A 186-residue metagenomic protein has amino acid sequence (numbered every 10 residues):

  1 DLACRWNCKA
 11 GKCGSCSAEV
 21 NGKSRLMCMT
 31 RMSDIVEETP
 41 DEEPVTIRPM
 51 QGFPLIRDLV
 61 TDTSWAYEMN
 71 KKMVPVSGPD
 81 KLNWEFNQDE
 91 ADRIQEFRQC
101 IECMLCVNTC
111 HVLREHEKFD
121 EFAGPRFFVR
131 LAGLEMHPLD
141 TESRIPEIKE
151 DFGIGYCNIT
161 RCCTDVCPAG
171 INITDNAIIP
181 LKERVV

Functional and structural regions predicted by a protein language model:
D1, V45-V186: Ferredoxin-type iron-sulfur electron-transfer modules in oxidoreductases and energy-metabolism complexes
D1-N21: A basic, amphipathic helix-loop patch mediating RNA/tRNA/ribosome contacts
G11, S15-S17, M27, V36-E37 (+1 more regions): Short active-site-adjacent helix-start/loop capping segments
C16, S24, I173-A177: Short phosphate-engaging motifs
S17-M27, Y156-C163: Short, charged low-complexity intrinsically disordered segments located at boundaries of structured domains
V20-I47: Glycine-rich phosphate/adenylate-binding loop and adjacent beta-alpha elements of nucleotide- or dinucleotide-binding
